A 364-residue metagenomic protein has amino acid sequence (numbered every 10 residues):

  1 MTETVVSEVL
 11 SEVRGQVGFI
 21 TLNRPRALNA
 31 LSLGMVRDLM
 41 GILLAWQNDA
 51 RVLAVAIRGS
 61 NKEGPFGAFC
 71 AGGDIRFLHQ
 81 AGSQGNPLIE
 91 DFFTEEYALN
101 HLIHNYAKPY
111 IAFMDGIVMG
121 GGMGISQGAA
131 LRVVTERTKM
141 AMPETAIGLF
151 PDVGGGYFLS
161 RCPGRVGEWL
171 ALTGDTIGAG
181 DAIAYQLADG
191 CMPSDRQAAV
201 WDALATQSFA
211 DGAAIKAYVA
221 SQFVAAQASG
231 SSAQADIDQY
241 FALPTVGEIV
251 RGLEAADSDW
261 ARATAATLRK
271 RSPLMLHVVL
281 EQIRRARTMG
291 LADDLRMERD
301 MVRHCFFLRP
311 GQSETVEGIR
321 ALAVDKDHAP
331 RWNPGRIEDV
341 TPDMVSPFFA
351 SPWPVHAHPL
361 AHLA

Functional and structural regions predicted by a protein language model:
M1-R58, P359-A364: Conserved CoA-thioester-binding segment of acyl-CoA-metabolizing enzymes
G15, I20, D38-S83, L102-F113 (+1 more regions): A structural preference for short, pocket-lining loop segments at secondary-structure junctions
I20, I57, D74, I125-S126 (+3 more regions): Hydrophobic/aromatic residues within transmembrane alpha-helices of multi-pass small-molecule transporters
N61, I103-I147, L170-D175, A179 (+1 more regions): Glycine-rich beta-to-alpha active-site loop
I75-M114, G155, V345-F349, W353-P354 (+1 more regions): An acidic, glycine-rich surface segment that forms the CoA-thioester-binding/catalytic face of crotonase-fold enzymes
G154-Y157, R161-G212: Contiguous mid-protein beta-loop-alpha structural module that forms a pocket-lining wall or clamp of enzyme active
L187-M275: Amphipathic alpha-helical blocks and their helix-capping loop/short-beta junctions
R309, E314-A364: C-terminal amphipathic alpha-helical interaction region
